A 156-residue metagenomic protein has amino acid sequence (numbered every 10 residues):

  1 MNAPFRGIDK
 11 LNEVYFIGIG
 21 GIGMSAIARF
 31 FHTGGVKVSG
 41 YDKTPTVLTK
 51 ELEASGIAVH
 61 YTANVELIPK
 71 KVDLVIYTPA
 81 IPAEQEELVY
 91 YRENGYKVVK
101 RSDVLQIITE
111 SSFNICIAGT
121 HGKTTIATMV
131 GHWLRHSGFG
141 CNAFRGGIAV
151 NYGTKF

Functional and structural regions predicted by a protein language model:
M1-I57, K71, V75, T128: ATP-dependent carboxylate-amine ligase
M1-L11, N64-E66, D103-I107: A short, basic/flexible loop-to-alpha-helix module at the beginning of a structural domain
G18, Y61, G119: Pocket-edge structural micro-motifs
F30-T33, E53, E66-K70, P79-F156: Phosphate-binding loop of NTP-binding sites
K43-T44, A63, G147-I148: Short beta->alpha linker loops
I57-N64: N-terminal glycine-rich dinucleotide-binding loop that anchors FAD/FMN and/or NAD(P) in oxidoreductases
